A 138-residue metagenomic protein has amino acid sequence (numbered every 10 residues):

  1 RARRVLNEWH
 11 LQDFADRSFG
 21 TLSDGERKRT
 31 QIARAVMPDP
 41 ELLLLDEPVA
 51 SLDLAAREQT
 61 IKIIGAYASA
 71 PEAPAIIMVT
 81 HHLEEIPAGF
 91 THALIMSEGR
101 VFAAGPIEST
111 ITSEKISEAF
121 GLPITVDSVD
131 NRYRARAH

Functional and structural regions predicted by a protein language model:
R1-F14: Conserved ABC ATPase "signature" region
S18-L22, E26: Conserved ABC ATPase signature
D39: Conserved catalytic motifs of ABC-family nucleotide-binding domains
L43-E47: Catalytic Walker B motif of ABC-type/P-loop ATPase nucleotide-binding domains
T80-H81: H-loop/switch region of ABC-family ATPase nucleotide-binding domains
A119-H138: ABC ATPase nucleotide-binding domains
